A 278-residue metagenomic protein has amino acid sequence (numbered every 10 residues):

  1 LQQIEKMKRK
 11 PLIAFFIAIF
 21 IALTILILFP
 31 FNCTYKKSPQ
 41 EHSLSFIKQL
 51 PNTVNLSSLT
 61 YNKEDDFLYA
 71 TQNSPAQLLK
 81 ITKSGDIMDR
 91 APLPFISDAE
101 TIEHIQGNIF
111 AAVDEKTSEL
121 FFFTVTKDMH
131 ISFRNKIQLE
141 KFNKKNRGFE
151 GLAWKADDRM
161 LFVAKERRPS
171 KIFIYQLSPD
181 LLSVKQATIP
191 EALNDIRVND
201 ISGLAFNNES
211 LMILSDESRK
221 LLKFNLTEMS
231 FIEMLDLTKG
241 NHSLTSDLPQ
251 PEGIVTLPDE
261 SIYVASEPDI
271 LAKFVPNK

Functional and structural regions predicted by a protein language model:
E5-F20: N-terminal Sec-pathway targeting helices
S43-L50, D86-P92, R134-F142, K185-D195 (+1 more regions): A short beta-strand motif characteristic of beta-propeller blades
P51-K63, F95-Q106, K141-D157, N194-E209 (+1 more regions): Beta-rich, blade/repeat-based domains predominating in secreted/periplasmic proteins but also intracellular
Y69-S74, A111-S118, V163-R168, I213-E217 (+1 more regions): Conserved beta-strand positions in repeat-built beta-propeller and related beta-rich domains
A70-D89: Beta-propeller domains
A76-L78, S118-F121, P169-I172, R219-L221 (+1 more regions): Structural signal for beta-propeller blades
T82-D86, T124-D128, Q176-D180, N225-M229 (+1 more regions): Short loop/turn segments that connect beta-strands within beta-propeller blades
G253-K278: Blade-level signature of beta-propeller repeat domains, shared across WD40, Kelch, NHL, RCC1 and BNR/Asp-box propellers
